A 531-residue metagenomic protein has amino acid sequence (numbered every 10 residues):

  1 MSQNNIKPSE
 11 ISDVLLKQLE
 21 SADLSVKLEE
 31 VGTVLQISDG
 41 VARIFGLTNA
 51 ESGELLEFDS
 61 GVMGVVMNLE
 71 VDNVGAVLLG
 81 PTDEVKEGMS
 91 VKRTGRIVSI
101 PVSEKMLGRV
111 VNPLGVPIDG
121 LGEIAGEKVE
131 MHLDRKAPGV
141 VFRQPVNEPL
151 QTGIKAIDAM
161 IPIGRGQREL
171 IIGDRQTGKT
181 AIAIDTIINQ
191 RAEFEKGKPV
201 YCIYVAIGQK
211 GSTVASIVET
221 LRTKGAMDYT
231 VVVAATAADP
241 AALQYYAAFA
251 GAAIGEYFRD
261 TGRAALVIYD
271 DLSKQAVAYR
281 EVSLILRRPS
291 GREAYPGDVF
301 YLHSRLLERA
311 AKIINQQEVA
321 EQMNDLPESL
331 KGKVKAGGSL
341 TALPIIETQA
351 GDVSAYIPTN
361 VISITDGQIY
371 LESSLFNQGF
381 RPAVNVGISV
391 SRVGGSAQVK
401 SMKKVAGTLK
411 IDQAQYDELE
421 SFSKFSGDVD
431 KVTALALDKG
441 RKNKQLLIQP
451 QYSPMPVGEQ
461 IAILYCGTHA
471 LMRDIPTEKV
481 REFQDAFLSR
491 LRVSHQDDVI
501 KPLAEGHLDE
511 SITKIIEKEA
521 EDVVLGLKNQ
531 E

Functional and structural regions predicted by a protein language model:
S2-L16, L24-K27, T33-L150: Acidic-enriched and Gly/Ser
V14-S25, T94, T152-I157, G251 (+2 more regions): Phosphate-interacting basic helix/loop segments used at nucleotide- and nucleic-acid interfaces
M89-V91, V98, V102-K105, I118-R168 (+3 more regions): P-loop NTPase nucleotide-binding/switch module
R165-I217, D271: Walker A/P-loop NTP-binding active-site region of P-loop NTPases, recognizing the glycine-rich GxxxxGKT/S
P199-Y201, D228-V231, G262-L266, G337-A342: Loop/turn-to-beta-strand initiation segments
V200, K210-I254, I285-P296, H303-E308 (+1 more regions): Nucleotide-state-sensitive switch-loop elements of NTP-binding domains
Q244-Y279, K331-G332: Phosphate-binding/switch loop-helix module in NTP-utilizing enzymes
Y257, K274, E281-E531: Conserved catalytic/coupling modules of large nucleotide/cofactor-utilizing molecular machines
